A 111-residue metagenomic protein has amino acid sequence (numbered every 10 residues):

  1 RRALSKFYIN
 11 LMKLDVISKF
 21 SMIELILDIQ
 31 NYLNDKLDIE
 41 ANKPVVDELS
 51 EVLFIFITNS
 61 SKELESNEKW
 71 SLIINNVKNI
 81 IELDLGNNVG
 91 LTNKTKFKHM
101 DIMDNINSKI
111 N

Functional and structural regions predicted by a protein language model:
R1-N111: Alpha-helical interaction scaffolds
